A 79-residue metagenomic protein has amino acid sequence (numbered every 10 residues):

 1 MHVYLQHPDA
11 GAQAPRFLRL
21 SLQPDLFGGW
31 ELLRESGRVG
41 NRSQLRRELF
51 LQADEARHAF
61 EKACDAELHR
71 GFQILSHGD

Functional and structural regions predicted by a protein language model:
M1-E31: Short N-terminal "domain-start" leader segments that mark the transition from disordered tails or signal peptides into
M1-L5, D54-R57, F72: Generic preference for hydrophobic/aromatic residues in regular secondary structure cores
H7-G11, E35-R38, E67-R70: A broad, low-specificity signal for short, low-complexity segments enriched in glycine/proline and polar/charged
D9, L49, A53-D54, S76: Solvent-exposed, flexible loop/coil residues
R16, R34, R46-R47, R57 (+1 more regions): Basic side chains
L20-R46, E61-K62, H77: Short aromatic-glycine-(Arg/Gly/Cys) micro-motifs in beta-strand/loop hairpins
R42, L51-H69: A short, charged, amphipathic alpha-helix used as a generic interaction element across diverse proteins
A66-D79: Short, mixed-charge low-complexity intrinsically disordered segments
